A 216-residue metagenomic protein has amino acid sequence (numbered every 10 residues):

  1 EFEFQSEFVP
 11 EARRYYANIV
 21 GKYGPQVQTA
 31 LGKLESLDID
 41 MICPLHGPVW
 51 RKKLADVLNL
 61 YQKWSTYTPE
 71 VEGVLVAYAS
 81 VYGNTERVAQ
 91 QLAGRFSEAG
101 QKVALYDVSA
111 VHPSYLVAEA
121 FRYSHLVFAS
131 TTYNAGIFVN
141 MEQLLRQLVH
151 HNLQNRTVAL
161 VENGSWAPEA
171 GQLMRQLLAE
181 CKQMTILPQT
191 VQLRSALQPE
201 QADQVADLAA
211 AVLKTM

Functional and structural regions predicted by a protein language model:
E3-C43, G47-V49, P69, Q91-Y106 (+1 more regions): FMN-binding flavodoxin-like domain, especially the glycine-rich phosphate-binding loop
K52-L54: Internal alpha/beta domain cores that form substrate/cofactor-binding pockets in large enzymes and binding proteins
V57-Q62, E142-R146: Charged helix-capping and loop-helix junction motifs
L58-V74: Solvent-exposed, charged amphipathic helical/linker segments at domain boundaries
N59, L105-V111: Short gly/ser/thr-rich secondary-structure transition/capping motifs
G73-A77, A159: Conserved beta-strand elements of the Class I
A77-A99: Short, charged N-terminal beta->alpha structural module
Y78-V81, V108, E162-N163: Cofactor-binding loop segments of dinucleotide-utilizing enzymes, especially the Rossmann-like FAD- and NAD(P)+-binding
